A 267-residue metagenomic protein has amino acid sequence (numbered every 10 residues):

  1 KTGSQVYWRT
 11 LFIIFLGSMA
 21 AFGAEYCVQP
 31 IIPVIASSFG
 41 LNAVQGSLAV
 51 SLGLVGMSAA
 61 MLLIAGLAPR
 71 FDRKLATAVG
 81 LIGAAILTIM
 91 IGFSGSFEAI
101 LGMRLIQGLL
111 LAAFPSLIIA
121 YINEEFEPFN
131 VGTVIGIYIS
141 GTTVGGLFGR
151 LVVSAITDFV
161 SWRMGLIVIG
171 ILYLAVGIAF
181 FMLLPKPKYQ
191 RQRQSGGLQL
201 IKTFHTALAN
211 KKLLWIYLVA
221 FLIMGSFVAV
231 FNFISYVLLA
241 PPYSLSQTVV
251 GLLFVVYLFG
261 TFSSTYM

Functional and structural regions predicted by a protein language model:
K1-S4, P185-Y217: Juxtamembrane intracellular "pre-TM" segments in multi-pass secondary transporters
R9-A43, I64, V230-Y236: Extracytoplasmic
Y26, L54-L62, G146-L147, Y257-T265: Residue-level signature of mid-helix packing/kink "hotspots" within the transmembrane helices of 12-pass Major
G40, D72, F93-A99, L110 (+1 more regions): Helix-breaking motifs and short loop linkers at transmembrane-helix boundaries and internal kinks in secondary membrane
A59-F97: Conserved MFS/SLC helix-loop-helix module at the cytosolic interface between two early adjacent transmembrane helices
S96-R104, I216: Short hydrophobic/alpha-helical segments at membrane-entry points of transmembrane helices in Major Facilitator
A99, P128, I137-M182: Helix-loop-helix hairpin linking two adjacent transmembrane segments in secondary transporters
M103-G141: Cytoplasmic helix-loop-helix junction between adjacent transmembrane helices in 12-TM secondary transporters
